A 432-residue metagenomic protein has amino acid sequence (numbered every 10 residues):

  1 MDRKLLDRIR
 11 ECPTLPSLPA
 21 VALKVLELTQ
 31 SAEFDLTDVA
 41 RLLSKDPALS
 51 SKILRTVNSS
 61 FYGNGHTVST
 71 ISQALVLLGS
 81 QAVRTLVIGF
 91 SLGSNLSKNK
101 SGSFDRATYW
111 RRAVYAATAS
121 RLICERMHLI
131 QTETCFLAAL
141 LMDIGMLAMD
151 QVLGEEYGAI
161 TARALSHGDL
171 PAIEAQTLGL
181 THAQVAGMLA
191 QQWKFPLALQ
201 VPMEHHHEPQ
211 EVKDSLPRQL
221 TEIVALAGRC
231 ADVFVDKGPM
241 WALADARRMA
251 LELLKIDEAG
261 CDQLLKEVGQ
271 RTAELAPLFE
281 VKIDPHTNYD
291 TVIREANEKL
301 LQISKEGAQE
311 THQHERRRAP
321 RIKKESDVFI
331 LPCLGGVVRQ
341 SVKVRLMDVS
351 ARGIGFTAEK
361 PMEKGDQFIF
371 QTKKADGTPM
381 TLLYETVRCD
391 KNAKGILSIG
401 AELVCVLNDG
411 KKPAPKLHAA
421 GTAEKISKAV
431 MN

Functional and structural regions predicted by a protein language model:
M1-D2, T14-L18, A273-V349, E402-V406 (+1 more regions): N-terminal helix initiation/capping motif
M1-W241: Conserved alpha-helical "signature site" that marks functionally important helical segments or helix/loop junctions
L189-V201, L220-H314: Divalent metal-dependent phosphate-bond-processing catalytic cores, especially two-metal-ion Mg2+/Mn2+ enzymes that act
S326-G335, G365-M380: Short conserved beta-strand and strand-loop elements enriched in small hydrophobics with frequent Asp/Gly
V344, L382-C389: Short beta-strand-centered aromatic/proline hotspots
G355-A358, D390-V404: Short, solvent-exposed secondary-structure boundary/capping segments
G365-A375, K411-E424: Extended Gly/Ser/Thr-rich low-complexity repeat segments, especially those forming or decorating extracellular
